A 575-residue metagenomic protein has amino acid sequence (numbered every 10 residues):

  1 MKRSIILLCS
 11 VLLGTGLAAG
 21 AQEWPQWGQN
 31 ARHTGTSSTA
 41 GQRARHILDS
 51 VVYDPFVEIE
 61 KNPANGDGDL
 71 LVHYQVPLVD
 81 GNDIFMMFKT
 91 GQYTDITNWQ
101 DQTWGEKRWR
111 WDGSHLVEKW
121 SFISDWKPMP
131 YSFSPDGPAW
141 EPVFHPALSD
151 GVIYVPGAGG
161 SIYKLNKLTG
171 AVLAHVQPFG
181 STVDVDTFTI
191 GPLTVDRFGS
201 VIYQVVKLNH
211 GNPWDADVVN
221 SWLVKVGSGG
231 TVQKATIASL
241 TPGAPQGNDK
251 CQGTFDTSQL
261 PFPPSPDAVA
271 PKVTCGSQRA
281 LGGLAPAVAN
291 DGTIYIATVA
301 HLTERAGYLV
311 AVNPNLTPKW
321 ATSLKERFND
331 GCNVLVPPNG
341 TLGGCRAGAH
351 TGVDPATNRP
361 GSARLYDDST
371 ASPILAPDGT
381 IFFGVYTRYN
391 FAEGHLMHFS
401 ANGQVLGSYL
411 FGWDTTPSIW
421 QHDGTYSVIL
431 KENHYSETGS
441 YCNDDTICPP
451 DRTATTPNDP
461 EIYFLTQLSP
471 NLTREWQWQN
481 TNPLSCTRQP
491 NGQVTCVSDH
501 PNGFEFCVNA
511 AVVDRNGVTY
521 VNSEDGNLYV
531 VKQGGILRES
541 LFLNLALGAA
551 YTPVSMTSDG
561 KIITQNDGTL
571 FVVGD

Functional and structural regions predicted by a protein language model:
M1-L7: Bacterial N-terminal signal peptides that target proteins for export
L7-G16: Bacterial N-terminal signal peptides
A18-A21: Boundary at the C-terminal end of the N-terminal hydrophobic targeting segment
E23-W27, S38-L71, N82-M86, G91-W140 (+5 more regions): Extracytoplasmic/lumenal domain signature
W27-H33: Short polar catalytic/cofactor-binding loops
Q75-V76: Alpha-helical solenoid scaffolds in large eukaryotic transport, assembly, and signaling factors
